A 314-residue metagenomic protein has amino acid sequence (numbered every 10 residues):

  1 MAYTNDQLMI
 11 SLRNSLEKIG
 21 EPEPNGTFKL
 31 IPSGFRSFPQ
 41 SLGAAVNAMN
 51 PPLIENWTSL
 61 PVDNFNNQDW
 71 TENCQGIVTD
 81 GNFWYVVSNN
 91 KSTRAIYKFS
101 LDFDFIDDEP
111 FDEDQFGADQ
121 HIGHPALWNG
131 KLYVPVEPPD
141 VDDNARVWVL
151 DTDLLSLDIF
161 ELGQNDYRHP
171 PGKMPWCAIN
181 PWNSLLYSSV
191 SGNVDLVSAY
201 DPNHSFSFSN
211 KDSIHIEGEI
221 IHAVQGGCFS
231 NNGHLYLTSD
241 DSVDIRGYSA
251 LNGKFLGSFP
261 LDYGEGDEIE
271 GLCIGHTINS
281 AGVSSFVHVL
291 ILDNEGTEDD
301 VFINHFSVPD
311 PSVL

Functional and structural regions predicted by a protein language model:
G34-L53, Y85-F111: Beta-propeller domains
N64-R94: Beta-strand-rich domains and repeat architectures in extracellular enzymes and scaffolds, especially beta-propellers
F65-W70, F111-G117, L162-P171, I214-I220 (+1 more regions): Surface loop/turn motifs at the tips and blade-to-blade linkers of beta-strand repeat domains
T71-G76, G117-H124, R168-I179, E219-G226 (+1 more regions): Repeated scaffold domains used in trafficking and secretory/extracellular systems, primarily beta-propellers
T79-G81, L127-N129, P181-N183, S230-N232 (+1 more regions): Residue-level detector of Asp-centered blade-edge/turn motifs that repeat once per structural unit in beta-propeller
T93-Y97, V141-V149, V194-Y200, S242-Y248 (+1 more regions): Structural motif
D104-V136: Blade-loop segments of beta-propeller domains
G218-A250: Loop/turn-rich, solvent-exposed surfaces of beta-rich toroidal or solenoidal domains
